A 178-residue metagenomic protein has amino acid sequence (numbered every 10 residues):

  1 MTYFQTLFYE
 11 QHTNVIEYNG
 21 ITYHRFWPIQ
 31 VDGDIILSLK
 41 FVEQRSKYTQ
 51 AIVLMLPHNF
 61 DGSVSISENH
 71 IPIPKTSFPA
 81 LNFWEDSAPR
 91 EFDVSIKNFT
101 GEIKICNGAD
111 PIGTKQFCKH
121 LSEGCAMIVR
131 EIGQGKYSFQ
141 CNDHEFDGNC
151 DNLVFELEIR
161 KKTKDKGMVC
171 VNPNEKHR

Functional and structural regions predicted by a protein language model:
M1-E131: Extracellular distal adhesion/interaction modules in secreted or cell-surface proteins
C118-R178: Acidic, proline/glycine-rich low-complexity IDRs
